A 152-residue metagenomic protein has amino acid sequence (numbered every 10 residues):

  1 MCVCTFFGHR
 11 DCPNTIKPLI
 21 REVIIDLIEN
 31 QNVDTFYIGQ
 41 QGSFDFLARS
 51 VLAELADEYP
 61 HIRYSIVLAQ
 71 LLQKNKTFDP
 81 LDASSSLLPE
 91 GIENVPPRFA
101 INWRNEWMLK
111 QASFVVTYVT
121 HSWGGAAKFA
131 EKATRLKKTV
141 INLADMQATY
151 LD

Functional and structural regions predicted by a protein language model:
M1-V3, G8-D152: Acidic/glycine-enriched connector segments
